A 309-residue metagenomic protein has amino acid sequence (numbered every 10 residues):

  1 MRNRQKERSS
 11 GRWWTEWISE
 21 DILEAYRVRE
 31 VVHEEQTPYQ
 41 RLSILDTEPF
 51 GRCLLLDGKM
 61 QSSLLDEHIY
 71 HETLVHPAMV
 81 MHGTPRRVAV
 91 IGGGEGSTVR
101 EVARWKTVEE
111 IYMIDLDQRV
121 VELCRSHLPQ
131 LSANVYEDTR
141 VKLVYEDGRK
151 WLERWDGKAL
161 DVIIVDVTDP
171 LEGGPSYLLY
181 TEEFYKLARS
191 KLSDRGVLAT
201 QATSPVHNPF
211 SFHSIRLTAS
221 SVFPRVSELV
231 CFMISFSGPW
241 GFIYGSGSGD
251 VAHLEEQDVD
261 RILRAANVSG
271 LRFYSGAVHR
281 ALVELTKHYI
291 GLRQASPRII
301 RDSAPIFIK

Functional and structural regions predicted by a protein language model:
R2-G51, L229-K309: Soluble small-group transferase modules, centered on the S-adenosyl donor enzyme superfamily
R2-T15, T37, S62-T200, H207-R216: The AdoMet/dcAdoMet-binding core of the Class I SAM-like
L55-L56: A general beta-strand register signal
Q201, F223-I234: Conserved S-adenosyl-L-methionine
V206-H207, M233: Short, contiguous acidic/charged loop-to-helix segments that flank catalytic cores in large enzymes
A219-R225, Y244-G247: C-terminal amphipathic alpha-helical segment
